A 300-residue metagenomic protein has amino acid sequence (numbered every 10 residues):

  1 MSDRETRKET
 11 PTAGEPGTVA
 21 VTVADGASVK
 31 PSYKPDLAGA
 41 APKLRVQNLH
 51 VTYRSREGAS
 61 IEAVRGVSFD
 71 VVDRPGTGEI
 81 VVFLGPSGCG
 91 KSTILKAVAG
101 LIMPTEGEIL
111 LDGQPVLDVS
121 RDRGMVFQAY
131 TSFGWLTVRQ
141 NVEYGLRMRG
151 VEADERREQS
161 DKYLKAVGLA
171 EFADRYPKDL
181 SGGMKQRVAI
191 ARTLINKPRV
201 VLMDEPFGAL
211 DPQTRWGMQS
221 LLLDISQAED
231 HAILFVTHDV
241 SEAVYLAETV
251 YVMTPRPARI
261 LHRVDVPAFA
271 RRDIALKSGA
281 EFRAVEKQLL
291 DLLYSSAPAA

Functional and structural regions predicted by a protein language model:
M1-S60, A299-A300: ABC-family P-loop ATPase nucleotide-binding domain
A99: Helix-to-loop junction immediately C-terminal to a conserved catalytic motif
G107-P115: Conserved ABC transporter NBD signature motif
L136-Y144: Short coil-to-helix segment of the ABC ATPase nucleotide-binding domain corresponding to the Q-loop/switch region
E143, R147, E152-F172, D224: Conserved ABC ATPase "signature" region
R175-K178, N196: Conserved signature/switch motifs of ABC ATPase nucleotide-binding domains
I190: Hydrophobic anchor residue at the start of the ABC signature
V201-D204: Catalytic Walker B motif of ABC-type/P-loop ATPase nucleotide-binding domains
